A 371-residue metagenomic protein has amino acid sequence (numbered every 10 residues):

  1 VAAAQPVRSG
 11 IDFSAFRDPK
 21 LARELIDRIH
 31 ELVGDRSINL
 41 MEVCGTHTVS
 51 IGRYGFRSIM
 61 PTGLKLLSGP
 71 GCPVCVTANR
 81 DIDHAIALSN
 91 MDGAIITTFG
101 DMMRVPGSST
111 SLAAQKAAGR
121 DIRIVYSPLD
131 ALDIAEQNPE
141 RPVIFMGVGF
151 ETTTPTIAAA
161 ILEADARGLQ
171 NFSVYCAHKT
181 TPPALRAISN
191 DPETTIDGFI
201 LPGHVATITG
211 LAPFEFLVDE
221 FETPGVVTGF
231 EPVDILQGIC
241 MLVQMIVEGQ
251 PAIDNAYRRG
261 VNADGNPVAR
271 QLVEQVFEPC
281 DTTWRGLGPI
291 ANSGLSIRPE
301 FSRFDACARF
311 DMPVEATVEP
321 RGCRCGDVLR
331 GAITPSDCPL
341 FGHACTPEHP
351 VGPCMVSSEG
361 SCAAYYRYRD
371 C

Functional and structural regions predicted by a protein language model:
A2-E140, T154, A158, L162-R167 (+5 more regions): Metallocofactor- and cofactor-centric catalytic cores in central/energy metabolism, strongly enriched
S37-L40, N171-F172, E248-R258, W284-R285 (+2 more regions): Flexible, glycine/charged-enriched surface loops at secondary-structure junctions
L40-E42, R123, I144-G147, S173-Y175 (+2 more regions): Short catalytic-loop micro-motif centered on adjacent basic/acidic residues
G45, F150, E231-P232: Short beta->alpha junction loops/turns
Q137-R141, E163-Q170, D191-T195, T223 (+1 more regions): Secondary-structure boundary elements
M146, F150-P213: Phosphate/pyrophosphate-binding betaalpha-module
Y175, E193-N262: A conserved active-site cap/scaffold subdomain adjacent to cofactor or substrate pockets
L236-D327: Internal helical hairpin/lid segments
